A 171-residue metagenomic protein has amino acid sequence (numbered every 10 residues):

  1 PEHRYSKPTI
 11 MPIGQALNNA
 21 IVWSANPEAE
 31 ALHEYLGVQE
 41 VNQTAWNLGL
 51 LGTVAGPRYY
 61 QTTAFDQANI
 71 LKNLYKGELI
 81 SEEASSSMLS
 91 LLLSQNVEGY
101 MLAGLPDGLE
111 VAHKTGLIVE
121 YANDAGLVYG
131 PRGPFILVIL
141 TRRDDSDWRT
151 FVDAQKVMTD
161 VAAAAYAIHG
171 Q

Functional and structural regions predicted by a protein language model:
P1-E83, S87: Active-site-adjacent helix/loop patches that line small-molecule binding or acyl-intermediate pockets
P1-Y5, S90-M101: Short, mixed-charge aromatic SLiMs
M11-L17, P106-G108, D145-R149: Short N-terminal helix-initiation segments at or just after the protein's N-terminus
Q15, P27, T62, P106-G108 (+2 more regions): Extracytoplasmic
Y75-N96, T115-Q171: Structured C-terminal helix/loop/strand segments within mature extracytoplasmic catalytic/sensor domains
S94-T115: Short Gly/Thr-rich strand-loop-strand
